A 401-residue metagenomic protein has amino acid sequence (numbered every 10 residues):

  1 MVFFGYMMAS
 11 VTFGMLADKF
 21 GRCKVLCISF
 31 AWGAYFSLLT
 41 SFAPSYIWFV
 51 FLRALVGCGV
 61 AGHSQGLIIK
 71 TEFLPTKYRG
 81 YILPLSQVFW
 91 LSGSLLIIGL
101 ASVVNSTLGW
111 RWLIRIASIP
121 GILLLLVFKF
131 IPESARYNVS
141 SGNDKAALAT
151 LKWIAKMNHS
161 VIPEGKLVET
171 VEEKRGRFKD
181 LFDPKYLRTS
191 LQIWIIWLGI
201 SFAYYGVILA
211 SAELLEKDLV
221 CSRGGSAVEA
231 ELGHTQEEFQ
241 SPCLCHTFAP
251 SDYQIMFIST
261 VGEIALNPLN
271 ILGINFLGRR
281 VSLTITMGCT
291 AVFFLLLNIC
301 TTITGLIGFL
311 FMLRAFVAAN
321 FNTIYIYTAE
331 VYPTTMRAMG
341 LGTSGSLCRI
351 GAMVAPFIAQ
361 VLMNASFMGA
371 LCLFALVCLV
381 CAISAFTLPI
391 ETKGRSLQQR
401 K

Functional and structural regions predicted by a protein language model:
M1-C221, A230-K401: Transmembrane-helix signature of 12-pass secondary carriers
